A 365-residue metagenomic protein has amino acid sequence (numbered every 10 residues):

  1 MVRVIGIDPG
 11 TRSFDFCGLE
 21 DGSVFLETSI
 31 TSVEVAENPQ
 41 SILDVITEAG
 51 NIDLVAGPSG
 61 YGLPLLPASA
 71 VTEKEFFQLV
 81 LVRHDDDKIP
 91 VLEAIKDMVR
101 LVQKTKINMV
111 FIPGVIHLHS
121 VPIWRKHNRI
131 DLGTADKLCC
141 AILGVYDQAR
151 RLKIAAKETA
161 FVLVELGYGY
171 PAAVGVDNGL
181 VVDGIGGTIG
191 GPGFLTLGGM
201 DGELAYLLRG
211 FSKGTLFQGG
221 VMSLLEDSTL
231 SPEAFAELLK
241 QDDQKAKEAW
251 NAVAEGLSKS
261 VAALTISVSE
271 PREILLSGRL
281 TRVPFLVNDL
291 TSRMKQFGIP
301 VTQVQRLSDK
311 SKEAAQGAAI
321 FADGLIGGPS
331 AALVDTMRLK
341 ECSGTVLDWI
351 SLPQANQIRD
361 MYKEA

Functional and structural regions predicted by a protein language model:
M1-E27, P58, T159-G184: Gly/Thr-rich phosphate-binding beta-strand-loop-beta motif of the actin/hexokinase/Hsp70
D44-L54, R150-I154, S258-E273: Phosphate/pyrophosphate-binding loops at sites that engage ATP/ADP/AMP, CoA/4′-phosphopantetheine, polyphosphate
G50-R129: Short beta-strand-loop/turn "lid" adjacent to the catalytic site in phosphate-handling enzymes
I130-K157, Y168, N178-K240: Glycine-rich phosphate-binding loop plus the immediately following alpha-helix
L216-E270: Adenine-nucleotide phosphate-binding core of ATP-dependent small-molecule kinases
P271-R293: Glycine-rich phosphate-binding loops at beta-strand->alpha-helix junctions
I299-A365: Glycine-rich phosphate-binding/hydrolytic loop that grips phosphoryl groups
